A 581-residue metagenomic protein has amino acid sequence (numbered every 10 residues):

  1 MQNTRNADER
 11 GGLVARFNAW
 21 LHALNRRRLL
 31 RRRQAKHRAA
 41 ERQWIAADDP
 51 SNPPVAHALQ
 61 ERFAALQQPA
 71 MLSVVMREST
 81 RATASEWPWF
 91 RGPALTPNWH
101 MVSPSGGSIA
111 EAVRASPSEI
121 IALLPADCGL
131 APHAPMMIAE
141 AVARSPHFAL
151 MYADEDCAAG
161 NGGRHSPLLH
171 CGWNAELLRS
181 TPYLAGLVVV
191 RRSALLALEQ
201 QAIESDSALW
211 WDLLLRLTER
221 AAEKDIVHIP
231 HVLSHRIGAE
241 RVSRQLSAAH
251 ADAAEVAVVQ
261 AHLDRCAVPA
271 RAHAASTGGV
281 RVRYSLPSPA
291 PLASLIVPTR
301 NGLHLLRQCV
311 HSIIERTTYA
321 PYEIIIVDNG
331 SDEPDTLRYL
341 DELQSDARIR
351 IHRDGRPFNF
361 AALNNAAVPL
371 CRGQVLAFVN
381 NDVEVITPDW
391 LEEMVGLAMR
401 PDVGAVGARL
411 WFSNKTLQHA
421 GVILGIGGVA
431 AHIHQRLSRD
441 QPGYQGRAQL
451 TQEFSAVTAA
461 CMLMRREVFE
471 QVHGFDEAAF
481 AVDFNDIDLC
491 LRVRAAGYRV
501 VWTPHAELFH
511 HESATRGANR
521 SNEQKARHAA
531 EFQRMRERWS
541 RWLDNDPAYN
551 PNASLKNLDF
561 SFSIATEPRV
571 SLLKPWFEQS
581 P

Functional and structural regions predicted by a protein language model:
Q2-M71, A249-A290, N414, I426-E453 (+2 more regions): C-terminal, non-catalytic tails of nucleotide-sugar-dependent glycosyltransferases
A64-P69, E86-N98, R144, H311-P321: Short, acidic, metal-binding catalytic loop of nucleotide-sugar glycosyltransferases
L72-A82, P93, S294-L305, C309 (+3 more regions): A conserved hydrophobic helix/loop-capping motif in glycosyltransferases and polysaccharide synthases
S105-S116, D354-C371: Glycine-rich, basic loop-to-helix element that forms the pyrophosphate-binding segment of sugar-nucleotide handling
I121, L376: Short aromatic/hydrophobic "clamp" motif used to bind/position activated sugar donors
G129, H133-H165, E223, V383-V429: Conserved donor NDP-sugar-binding/catalytic core segment of glycosyltransferases
R164-S193, A361-A362, P369, L417 (+1 more regions): A recurrent flexible, glycine/aromatic-enriched loop bordering the glycosyltransferase active site that acts as
A194, E204-H231, V259, W390-M394 (+2 more regions): A short, conserved alpha-helix in the catalytic core of glycosyltransferases
